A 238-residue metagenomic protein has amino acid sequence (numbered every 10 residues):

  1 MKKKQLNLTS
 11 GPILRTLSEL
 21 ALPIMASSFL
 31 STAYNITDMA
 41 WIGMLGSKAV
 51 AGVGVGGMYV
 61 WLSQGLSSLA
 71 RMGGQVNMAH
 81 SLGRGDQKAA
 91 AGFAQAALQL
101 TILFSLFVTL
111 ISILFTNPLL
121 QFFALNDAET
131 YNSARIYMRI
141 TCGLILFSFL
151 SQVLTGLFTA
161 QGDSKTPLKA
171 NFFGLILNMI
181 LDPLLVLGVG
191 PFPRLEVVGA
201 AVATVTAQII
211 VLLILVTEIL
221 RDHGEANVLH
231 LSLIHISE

Functional and structural regions predicted by a protein language model:
M1-A21, M78-L144, F192-S237: Short alpha-helical transmembrane segments in multi-pass integral membrane proteins
S10, L14-A33, T37, Y59-L66 (+2 more regions): Residue-level signal for short hydrophobic patches within transmembrane helices of multi-pass membrane transporters
F29, A33-A51, L120-A128, L184-L195: Helix-terminus/linker motif at the lipid-water interface of multi-pass membrane proteins
I42-W61, A128-S133, V197-V198, S237: Interfacial/gating helices of multi-pass transporter permease domains
V50-L110, S148-P167: Small-residue-rich hydrophobic transmembrane alpha-helices
L62-G65, N178-P183, L212-V216: Hydrophobic transmembrane alpha-helices of multi-pass small-molecule transporters
T101, L157-L184, V198, V202-V205: Alpha-helical transmembrane segments of multi-pass membrane transporters/permeases
